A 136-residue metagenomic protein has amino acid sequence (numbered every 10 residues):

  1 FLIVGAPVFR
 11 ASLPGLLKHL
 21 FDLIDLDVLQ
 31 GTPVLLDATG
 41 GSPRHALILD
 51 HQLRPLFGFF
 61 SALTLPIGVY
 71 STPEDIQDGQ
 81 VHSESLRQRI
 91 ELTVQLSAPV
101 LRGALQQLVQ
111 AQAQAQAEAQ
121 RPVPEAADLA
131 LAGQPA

Functional and structural regions predicted by a protein language model:
F1-S61: Helix-loop-strand module that forms the ligand-binding subsite of alpha/beta enzymes
P66-A136: Glycine-rich phosphate/pyrophosphate-binding loop and the adjoining helix
